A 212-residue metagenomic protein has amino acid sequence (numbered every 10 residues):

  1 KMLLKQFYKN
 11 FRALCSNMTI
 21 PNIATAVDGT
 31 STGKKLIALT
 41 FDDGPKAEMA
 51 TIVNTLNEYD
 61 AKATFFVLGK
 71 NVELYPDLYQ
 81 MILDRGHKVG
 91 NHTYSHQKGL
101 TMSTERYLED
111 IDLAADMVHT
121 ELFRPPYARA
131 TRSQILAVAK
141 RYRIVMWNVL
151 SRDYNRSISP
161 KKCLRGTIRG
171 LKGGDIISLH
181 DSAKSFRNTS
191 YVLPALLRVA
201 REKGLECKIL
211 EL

Functional and structural regions predicted by a protein language model:
F7, R129-I168, G204-L212: His/Asp/Glu-enriched short active-site or ligand-binding loop at hydrolase and phosphoryl-transfer sites
Y8-K98, R106, H119-T120: Active-site beta->alpha N-cap acidic-glycine motif
D28-G29, N91, R124, M146-N148 (+1 more regions): Structural signal for conserved beta-strand scaffold positions within catalytic alpha/beta enzyme cores
T51, T55-Y59, L78-M81, R85 (+4 more regions): Alpha-helical structural signal in soluble globular domains
N54-T64, H87-K88, Y94, T104-R132 (+2 more regions): CE4/NodB-like, metal-dependent polysaccharide N-deacetylase domain that modifies extracellular/periplasmic N-acetylated
G69-V72, S95-K98, R129, L150-D153 (+1 more regions): Short histidine/acidic/glycine/proline-rich micro-motifs that form metal- and phosphate-coordinating active-site loops
Q80, T104-I111, S159-L164, S190-P194: Charged helix-capping and loop-helix junction motifs
T167-E211: Catalytic grooves of carbohydrate-active enzymes
